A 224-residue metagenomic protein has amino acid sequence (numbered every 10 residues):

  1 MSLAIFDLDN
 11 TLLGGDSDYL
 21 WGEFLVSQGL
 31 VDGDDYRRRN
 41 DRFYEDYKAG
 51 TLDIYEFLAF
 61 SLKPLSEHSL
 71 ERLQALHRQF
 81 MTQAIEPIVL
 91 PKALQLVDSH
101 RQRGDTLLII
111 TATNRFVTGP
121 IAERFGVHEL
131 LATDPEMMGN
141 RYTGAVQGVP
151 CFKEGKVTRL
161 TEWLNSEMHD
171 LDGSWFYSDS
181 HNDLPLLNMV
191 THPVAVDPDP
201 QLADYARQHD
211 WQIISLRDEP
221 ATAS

Functional and structural regions predicted by a protein language model:
M1, A75, T82-S224: C-terminal cap/substrate-recognition subdomain and adjoining C-terminal extension of metal-dependent phosphatase-like
M1-A49: Active-site neighborhood of HAD-like aspartate-dependent phosphohydrolases
N10, G50, N140-G144: Detector for glycine-centered tight turns/loop "hinges" at secondary-structure junctions
D16, H68, G155: Conserved active-site and cofactor/substrate-binding residues in soluble primary-metabolism enzymes
S17-E23, L70, T143, P150: Active-site phosphate-binding/coordination module
Y44-L70, E129-L130, D134: Short, compositionally biased "basic patch" segments
E56-K92: Metal-dependent phosphoesterase signature
